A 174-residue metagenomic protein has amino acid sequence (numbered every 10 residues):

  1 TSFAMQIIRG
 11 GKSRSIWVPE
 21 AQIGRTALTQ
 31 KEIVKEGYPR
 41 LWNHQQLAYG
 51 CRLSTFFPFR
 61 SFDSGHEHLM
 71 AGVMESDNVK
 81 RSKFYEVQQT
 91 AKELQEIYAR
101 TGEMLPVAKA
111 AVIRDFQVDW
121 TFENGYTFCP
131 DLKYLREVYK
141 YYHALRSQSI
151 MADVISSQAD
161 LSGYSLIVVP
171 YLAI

Functional and structural regions predicted by a protein language model:
T1-I174: Carbohydrate-binding surfaces of carbohydrate-active enzymes
